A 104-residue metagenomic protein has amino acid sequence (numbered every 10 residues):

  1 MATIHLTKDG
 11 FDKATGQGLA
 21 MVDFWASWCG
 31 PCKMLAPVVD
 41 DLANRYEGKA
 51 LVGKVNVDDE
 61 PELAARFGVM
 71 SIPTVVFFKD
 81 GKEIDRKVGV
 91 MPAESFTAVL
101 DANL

Functional and structural regions predicted by a protein language model:
M1-K13: N-terminal "domain-start" segment that seeds a small globular fold
A2, W25, L51-G53: Conserved Rossmann-like nucleotide-binding pocket used by diverse enzymes that bind dinucleotide cofactors
T7, N56-D58: Conserved acidic residues
T15-W25: Short active-site neighborhood of thiol/selenol oxidoreductases, capturing the structured segment around
L19, A36-V55: Conserved helix-turn-beta segment immediately C-terminal to the redox Cys motif in thioredoxin-like folds
A20, P61, F67-V76, M91-E94: Structural micro-motif
F24-V38: Conserved redox-active cysteine motifs that mediate thiol-disulfide chemistry, especially di-cysteine Cys-X(1-2)-Cys
K79-L104: Non-catalytic, surface beta->alpha helical segment in thiol-disulfide oxidoreductase systems
